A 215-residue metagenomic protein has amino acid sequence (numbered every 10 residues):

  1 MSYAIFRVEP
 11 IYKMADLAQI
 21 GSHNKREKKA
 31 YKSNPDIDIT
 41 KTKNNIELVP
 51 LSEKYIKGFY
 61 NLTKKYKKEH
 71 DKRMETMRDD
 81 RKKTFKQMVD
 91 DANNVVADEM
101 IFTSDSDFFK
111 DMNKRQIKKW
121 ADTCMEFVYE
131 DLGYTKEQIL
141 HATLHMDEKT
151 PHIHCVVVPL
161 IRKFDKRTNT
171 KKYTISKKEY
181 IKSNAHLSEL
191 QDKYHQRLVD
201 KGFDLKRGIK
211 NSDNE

Functional and structural regions predicted by a protein language model:
M1-E215: N-terminal nicking endonuclease/strand-transfer module with a His-rich metal-binding environment and a catalytic Tyr
